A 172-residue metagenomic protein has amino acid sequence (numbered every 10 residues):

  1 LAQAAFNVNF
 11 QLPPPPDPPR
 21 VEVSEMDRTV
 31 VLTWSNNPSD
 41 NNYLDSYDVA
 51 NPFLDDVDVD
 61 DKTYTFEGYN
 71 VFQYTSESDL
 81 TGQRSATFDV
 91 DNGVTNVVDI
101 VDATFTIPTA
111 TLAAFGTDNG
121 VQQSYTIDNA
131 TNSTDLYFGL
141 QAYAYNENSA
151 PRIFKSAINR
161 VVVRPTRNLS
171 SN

Functional and structural regions predicted by a protein language model:
L1-N172: Extracellular/surface-associated beta-sandwich interaction domains
